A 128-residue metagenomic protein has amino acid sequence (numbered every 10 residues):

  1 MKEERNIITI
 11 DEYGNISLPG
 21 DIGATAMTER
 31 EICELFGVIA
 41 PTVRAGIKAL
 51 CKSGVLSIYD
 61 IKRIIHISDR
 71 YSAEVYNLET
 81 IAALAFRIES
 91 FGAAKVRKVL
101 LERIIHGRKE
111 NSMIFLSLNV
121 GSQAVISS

Functional and structural regions predicted by a protein language model:
M1-E31, L35, I65-S128: Positively charged, aromatic-accented nucleic-acid-binding surfaces
P41, A45: Key DNA-contact positions within bacterial/archaeal DNA-binding proteins
G46, L50: Residues in the recognition helix of alpha-helical DNA-binding motifs
V55-D69: Short Lys/Arg-enriched helix C-cap and helix-to-coil transition segments that create basic nucleic-acid-contact patches
